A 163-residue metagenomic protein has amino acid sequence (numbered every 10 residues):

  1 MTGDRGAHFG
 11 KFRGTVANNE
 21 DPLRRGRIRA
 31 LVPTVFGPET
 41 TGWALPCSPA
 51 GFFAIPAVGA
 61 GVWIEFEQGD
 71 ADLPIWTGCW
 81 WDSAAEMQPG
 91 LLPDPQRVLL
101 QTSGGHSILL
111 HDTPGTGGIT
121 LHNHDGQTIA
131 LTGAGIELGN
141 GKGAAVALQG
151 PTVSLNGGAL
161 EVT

Functional and structural regions predicted by a protein language model:
M1-A147: Hydrophobic packing positions characteristic of elongated beta-solenoid/beta-helix-type spike/fiber shafts
A145, Q149-T163: Long terminal segments
